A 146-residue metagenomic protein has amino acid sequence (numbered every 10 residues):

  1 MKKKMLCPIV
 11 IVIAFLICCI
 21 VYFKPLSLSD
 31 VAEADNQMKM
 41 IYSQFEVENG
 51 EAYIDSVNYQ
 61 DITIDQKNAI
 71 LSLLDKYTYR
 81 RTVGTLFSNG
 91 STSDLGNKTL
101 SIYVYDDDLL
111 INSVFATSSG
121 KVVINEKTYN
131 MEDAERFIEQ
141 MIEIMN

Functional and structural regions predicted by a protein language model:
K4-N146: Function-determining sites in protein domains
